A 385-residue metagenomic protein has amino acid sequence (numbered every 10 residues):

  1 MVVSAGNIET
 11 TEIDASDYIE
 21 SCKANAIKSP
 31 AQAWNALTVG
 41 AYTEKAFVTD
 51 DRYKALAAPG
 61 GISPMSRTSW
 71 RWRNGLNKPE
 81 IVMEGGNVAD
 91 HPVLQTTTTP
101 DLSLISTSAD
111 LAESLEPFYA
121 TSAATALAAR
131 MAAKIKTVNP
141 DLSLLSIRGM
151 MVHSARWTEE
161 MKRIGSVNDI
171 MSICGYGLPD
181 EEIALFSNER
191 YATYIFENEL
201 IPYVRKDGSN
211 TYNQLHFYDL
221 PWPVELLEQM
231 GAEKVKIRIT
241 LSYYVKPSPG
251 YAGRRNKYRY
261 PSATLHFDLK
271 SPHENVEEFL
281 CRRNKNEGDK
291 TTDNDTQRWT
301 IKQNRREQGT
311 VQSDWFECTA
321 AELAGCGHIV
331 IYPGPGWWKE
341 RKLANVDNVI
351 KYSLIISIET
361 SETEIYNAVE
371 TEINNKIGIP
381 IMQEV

Functional and structural regions predicted by a protein language model:
V2-G6, V39: Active-site neighborhood of phospho(di)ester-bond hydrolases with catalytic His/Asp-centered motifs
C22-A129: Extracellular S/T/G-rich loop segment that most often corresponds to the catalytic His/Ser-adjacent loop
M83, A129-T137, H153-R156: Short glycine/serine- and small hydrophobic-enriched flexible loop segments
N139-R163: An often Trp-containing, charged/polar helix-loop segment at the C-terminal end of enzyme catalytic cores
I170-H266: Secreted peptidase-domain scaffold signal
K234-E278, P335-V385: Exposed low-complexity, polar/acidic, P/S/T/G-rich flexible segments that act as propeptides, protease-susceptible
V235-I237, S313-R341: Noncatalytic modules at the cell exterior or secretory-pathway interfaces, chiefly beta-strand-rich lectin/adhesion
N275-E322, G334: Extended, solvent-exposed segments with strong compositional bias
